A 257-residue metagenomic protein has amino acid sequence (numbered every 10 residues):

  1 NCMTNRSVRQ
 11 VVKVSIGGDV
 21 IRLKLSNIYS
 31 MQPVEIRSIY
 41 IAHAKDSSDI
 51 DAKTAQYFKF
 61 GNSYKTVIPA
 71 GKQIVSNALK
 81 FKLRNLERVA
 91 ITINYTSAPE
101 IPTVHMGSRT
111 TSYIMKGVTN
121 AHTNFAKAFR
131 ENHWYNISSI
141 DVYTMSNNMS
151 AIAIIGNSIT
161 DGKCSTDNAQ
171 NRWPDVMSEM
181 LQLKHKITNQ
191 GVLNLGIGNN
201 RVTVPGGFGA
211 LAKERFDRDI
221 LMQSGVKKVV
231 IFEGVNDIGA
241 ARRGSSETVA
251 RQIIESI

Functional and structural regions predicted by a protein language model:
N1-I155, T160-N168, H185: N-terminal secretory targeting modules
R9, N171-E179: Short catalytic helix/loop segments, enriched in acidic residues and glycine and frequently bearing histidine
A98, S158-G162, I197-T203, V235-G239: Solvent-exposed loop/turn segments at secondary-structure junctions within structured extracellular/periplasmic domains
A151-G156, T160, N189-G196, K227-E233: Structural recognition of the beta-strand scaffold that forms the well-ordered cores of secreted hydrolase catalytic
N168, E179, H185, G206-I257: Alpha-helical cap/lid subdomain in secreted, periplasmic, or secretory-pathway luminal O-acyl-processing enzymes
S178-L181, L195-N200: Aromatic-Pro/Gly-enriched surface loop or interdomain linker that acts as a lid/target-recognition segment
